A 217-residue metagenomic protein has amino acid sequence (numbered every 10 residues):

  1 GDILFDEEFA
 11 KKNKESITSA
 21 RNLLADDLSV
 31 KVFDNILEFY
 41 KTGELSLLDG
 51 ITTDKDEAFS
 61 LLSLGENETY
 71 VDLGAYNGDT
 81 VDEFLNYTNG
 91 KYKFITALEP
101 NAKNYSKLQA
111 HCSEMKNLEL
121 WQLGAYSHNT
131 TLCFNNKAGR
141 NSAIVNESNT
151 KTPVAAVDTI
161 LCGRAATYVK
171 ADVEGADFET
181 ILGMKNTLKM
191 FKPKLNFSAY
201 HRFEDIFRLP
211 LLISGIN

Functional and structural regions predicted by a protein language model:
G1-N217: Phosphate/nucleotide-binding beta-alpha loop and adjacent structural elements of enzyme active sites
